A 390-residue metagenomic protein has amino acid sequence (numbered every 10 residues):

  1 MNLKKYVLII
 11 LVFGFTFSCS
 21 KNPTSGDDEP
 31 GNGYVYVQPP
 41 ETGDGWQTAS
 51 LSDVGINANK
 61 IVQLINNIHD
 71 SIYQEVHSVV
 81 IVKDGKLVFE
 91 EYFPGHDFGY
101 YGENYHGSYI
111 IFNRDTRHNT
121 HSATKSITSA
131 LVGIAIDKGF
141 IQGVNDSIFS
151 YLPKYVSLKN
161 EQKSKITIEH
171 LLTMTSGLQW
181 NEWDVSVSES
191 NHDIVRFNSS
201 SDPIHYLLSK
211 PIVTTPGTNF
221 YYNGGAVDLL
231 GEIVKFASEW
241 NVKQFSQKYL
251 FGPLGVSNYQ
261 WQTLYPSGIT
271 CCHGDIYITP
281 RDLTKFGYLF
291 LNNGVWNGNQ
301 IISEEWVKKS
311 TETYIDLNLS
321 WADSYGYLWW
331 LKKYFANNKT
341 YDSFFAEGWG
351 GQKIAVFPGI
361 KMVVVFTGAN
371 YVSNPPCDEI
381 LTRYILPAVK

Functional and structural regions predicted by a protein language model:
M1-F17: Sec-dependent bacterial lipoprotein signal peptides
L3, C19-G107, I136-I141, S201 (+1 more regions): N-terminal leader/targeting segments and the immediately adjacent pre-domain N-terminus
G85, Y105-G107, T116-V144, L171 (+2 more regions): Active-site SXXK
N119, K138-L178, S209-P211, F236-H273 (+1 more regions): Active-site helix/loop module of the DD-peptidase/beta-lactamase fold, centered on the serine-lysine SxxK catalytic
V187-S199, P203-S209: Amphipathic alpha-helical interface segments
A226-I233, G274-V295, Q352-G368: Active-site-proximal alpha-helical segments within enzyme catalytic domains
S257-N258, T311-V363: Active-site Gly/Thr loop motif
A346-K390: Structured C-terminal helix/loop/strand segments within mature extracytoplasmic catalytic/sensor domains
